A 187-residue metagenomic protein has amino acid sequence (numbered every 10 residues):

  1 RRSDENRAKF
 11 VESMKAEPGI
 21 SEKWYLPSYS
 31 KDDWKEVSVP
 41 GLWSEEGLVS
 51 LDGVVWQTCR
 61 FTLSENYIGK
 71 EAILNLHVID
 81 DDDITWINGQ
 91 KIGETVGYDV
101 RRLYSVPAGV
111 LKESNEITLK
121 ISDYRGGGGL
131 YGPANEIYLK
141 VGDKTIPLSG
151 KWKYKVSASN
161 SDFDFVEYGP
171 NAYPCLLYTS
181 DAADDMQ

Functional and structural regions predicted by a protein language model:
R1-E45, Y98, V110-S180: An acidic-aromatic loop/edge-strand motif
W24-L26, W34, F61-L63, Y67-G89 (+1 more regions): Aromatic-lined ligand-binding clefts that engage carbohydrates, nucleic acids, or primary amines
D32, V54-W56, I73, K151: Carbohydrate-interacting regions of secretory-pathway proteins
S50-D52, Y67-G69, G97-D99, V110-K112: Surface-exposed coil/turn segments at beta-strand junctions on protein surfaces, enriched
L51-S64, S180: Short beta-strands within extracellular/lumenal beta-sheet-rich domains
Q57-C59, V100-Y104: Short strand-edge motifs at loop-to-beta-strand transitions and within beta-strands of extracellular beta-rich domains
I92-G93: Short hydrophobic beta-strand segments in globular cytosolic domains
D181-Q187: A short, hydrophobic C-terminal helix/tail in secreted or cell-surface proteins
